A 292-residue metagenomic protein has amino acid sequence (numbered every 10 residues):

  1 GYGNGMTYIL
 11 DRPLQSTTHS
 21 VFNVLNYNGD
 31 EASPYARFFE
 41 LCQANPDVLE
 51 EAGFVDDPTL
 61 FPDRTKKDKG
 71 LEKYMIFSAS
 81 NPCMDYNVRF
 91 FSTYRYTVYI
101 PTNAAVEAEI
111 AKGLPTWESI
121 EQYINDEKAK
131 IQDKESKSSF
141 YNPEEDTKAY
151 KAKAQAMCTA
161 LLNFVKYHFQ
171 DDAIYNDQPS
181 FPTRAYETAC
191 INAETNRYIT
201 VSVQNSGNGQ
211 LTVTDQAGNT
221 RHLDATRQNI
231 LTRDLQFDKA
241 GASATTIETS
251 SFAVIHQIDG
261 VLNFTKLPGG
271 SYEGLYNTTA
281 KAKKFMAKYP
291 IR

Functional and structural regions predicted by a protein language model:
G1-R292: Mature, structured domains of secreted/extracytosolic soluble proteins
